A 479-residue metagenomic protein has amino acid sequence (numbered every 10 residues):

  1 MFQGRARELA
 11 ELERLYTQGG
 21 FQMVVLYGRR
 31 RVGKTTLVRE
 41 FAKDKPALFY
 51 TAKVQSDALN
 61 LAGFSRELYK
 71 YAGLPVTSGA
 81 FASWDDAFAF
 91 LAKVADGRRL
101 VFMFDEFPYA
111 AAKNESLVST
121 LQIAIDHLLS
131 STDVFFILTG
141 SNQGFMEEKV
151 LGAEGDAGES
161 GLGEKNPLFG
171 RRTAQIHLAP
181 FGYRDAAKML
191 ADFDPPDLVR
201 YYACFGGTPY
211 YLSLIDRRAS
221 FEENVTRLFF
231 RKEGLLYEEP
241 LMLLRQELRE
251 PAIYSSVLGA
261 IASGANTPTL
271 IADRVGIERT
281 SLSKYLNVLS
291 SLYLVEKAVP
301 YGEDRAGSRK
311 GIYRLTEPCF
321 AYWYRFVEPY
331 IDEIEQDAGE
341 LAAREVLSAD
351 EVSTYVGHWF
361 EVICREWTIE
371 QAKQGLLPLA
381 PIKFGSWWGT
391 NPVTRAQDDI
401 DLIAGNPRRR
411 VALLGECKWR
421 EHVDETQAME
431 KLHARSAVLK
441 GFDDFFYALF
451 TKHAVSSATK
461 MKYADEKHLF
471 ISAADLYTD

Functional and structural regions predicted by a protein language model:
M1-E345: Phosphate-binding site recognition
R309-D479: A cross-kingdom feature that marks ATP-driven nucleic-acid transaction machinery
